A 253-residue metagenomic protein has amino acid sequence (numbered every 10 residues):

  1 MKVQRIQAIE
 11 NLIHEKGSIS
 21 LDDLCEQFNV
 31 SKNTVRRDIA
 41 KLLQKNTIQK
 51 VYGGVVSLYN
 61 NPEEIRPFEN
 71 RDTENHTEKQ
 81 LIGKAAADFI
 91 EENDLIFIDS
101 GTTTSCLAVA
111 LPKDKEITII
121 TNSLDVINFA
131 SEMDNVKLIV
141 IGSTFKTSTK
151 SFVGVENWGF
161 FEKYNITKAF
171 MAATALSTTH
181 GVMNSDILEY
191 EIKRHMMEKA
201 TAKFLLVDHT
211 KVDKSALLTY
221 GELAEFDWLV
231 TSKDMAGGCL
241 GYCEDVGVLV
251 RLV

Functional and structural regions predicted by a protein language model:
K2-D22, Q27, N33, I39-S100 (+4 more regions): HTH-adjacent hinge/linker in prokaryotic transcriptional regulators
Q4, N11, G17-L24, S31 (+3 more regions): Conserved phosphate- and dinucleotide-binding cores of soluble alpha/beta proteins, encompassing both enzyme active
D99, T118, N122, N184 (+1 more regions): Small/polar loops that bind or transfer phosphate-bearing groups
T102-S105, A236: Gly/Ser/Thr-rich loops at beta-strand to alpha-helix junctions that form or flank small-molecule/cofactor-binding
C106-A110, I117, L240-G241, L249: Hydrophobic transmembrane signal anchors and adjacent membrane-proximal interface regions, especially in viral
L111-D114, H195-M197: Glycosyltransferases and closely related glycan-assembly transferases that use nucleotide-activated donors
